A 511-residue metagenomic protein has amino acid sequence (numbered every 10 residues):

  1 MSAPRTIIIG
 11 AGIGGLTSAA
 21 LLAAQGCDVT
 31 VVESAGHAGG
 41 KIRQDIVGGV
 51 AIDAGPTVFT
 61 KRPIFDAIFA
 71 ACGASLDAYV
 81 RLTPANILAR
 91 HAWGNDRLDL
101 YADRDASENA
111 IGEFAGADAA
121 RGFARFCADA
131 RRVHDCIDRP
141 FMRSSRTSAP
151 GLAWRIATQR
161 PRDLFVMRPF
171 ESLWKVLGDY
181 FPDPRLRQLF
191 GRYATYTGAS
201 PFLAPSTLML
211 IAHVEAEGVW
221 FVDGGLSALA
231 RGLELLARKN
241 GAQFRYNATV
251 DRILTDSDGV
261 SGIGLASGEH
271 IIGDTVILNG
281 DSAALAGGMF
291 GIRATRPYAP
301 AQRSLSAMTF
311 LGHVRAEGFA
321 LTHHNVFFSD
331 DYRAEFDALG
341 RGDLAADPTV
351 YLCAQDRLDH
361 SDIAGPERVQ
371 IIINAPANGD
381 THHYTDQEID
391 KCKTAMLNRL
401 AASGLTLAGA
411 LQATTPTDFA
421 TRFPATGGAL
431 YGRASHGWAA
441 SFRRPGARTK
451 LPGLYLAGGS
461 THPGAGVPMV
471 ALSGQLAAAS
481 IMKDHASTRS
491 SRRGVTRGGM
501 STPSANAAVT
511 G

Functional and structural regions predicted by a protein language model:
A3-C136: N-terminal glycine-rich phosphate/pyrophosphate-binding loop and immediately adjacent elements
P56, G459-M482: A conserved FAD-binding loop/helix module that cradles the flavin
G94-L203: Rossmann-like flavin
D183-T197, D347-Y351, L405-P463: A glycine-rich dinucleotide-binding beta-alpha-beta segment and adjacent secondary-structure elements that constitute
L210-V260, G264: Helical element adjacent to the flavin cofactor pocket in flavoenzyme catalytic cores
D251-I363, R497-G499: Mid-domain catalytic core of redox enzymes that form a hydrophobic substrate pocket/lid adjacent to a catalytic redox
T255, M482-G511: Active-site-proximal substrate-binding core of FAD-dependent oxidoreductases
R315-A420: C-terminal segments that line or cap access tunnels to active or ligand-binding sites in enzymes and enzyme-associated
